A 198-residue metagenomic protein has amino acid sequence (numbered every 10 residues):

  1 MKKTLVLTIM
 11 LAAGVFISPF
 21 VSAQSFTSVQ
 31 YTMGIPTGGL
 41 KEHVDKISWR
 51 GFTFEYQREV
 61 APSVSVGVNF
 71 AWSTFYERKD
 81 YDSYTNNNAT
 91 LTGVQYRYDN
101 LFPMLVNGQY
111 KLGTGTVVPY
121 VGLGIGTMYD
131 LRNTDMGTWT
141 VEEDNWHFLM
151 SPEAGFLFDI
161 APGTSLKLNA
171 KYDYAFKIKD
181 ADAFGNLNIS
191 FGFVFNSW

Functional and structural regions predicted by a protein language model:
M1-F26, W198: Cleavable N-terminal export/targeting peptides
V21-V60, S65-V66, K179, F184-S190 (+1 more regions): Short glycine/proline- and aromatic-enriched beta-strand/turn motifs that initiate or cap beta-hairpins
A23-S25, K46-R50, Y98-M104, V117 (+2 more regions): Residues that define the transmembrane beta-barrel architecture of outer-membrane proteins
S28, G122, L149: Conserved beta-strand segments that form the floor/walls of ligand-binding pockets within enzyme and binding domains
I35, E55-M136, F158-P162, I189-W198: Gram-negative (and chloroplast) outer-membrane scaffold detector with strong preference for beta-barrel transmembrane
G39-I47, R78-T85, L131-T140, I178-G185: Outer-membrane beta-barrel translocator domains and adjoining extracellular loop/strand segments of Gram-negative
L40-V44, Y56, T92-Y96, K111 (+3 more regions): Outer-membrane beta-barrel proteins
D130-Y174: A charged, solvent-exposed segment within the mature domains of Sec-exported extracytoplasmic proteins
